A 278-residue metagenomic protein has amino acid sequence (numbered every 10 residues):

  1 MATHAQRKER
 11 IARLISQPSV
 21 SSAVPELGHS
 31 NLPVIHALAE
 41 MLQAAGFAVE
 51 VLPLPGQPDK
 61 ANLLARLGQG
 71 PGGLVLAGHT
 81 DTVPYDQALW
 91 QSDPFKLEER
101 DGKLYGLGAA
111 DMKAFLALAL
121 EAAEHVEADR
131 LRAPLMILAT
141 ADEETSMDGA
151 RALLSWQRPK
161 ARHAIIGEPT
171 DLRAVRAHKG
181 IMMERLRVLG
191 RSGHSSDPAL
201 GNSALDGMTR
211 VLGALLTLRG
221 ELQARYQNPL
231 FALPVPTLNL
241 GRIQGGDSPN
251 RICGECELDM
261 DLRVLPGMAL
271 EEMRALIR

Functional and structural regions predicted by a protein language model:
M1-A2, P33, P53-G56, M183-R278: Metal-dependent amide/peptide-bond hydrolase catalytic core, centered on the "pita-bread" metallohydrolase fold
M1-L107, A128-L131: Acidic/His- and Gly-rich active-site-bordering loop/insert found across diverse amide/peptide-bond hydrolases
R10-Q17, A37, M41-A45, E121-H125 (+2 more regions): Generic non-transmembrane alpha-helical segments
A48, L104-D111, S196-A204: Short alpha-helix boundary/capping segments
Y85-E99, A161, R176-V188: Acidic-glycine-rich active-site phosphate/pyrophosphate-binding loop
R100-G102, A122-I137, L215-R225: Phosphate-handling active-site elements
M112-M183: Acidic/histidine-rich catalytic neighborhood of metal-dependent amide-processing enzymes
